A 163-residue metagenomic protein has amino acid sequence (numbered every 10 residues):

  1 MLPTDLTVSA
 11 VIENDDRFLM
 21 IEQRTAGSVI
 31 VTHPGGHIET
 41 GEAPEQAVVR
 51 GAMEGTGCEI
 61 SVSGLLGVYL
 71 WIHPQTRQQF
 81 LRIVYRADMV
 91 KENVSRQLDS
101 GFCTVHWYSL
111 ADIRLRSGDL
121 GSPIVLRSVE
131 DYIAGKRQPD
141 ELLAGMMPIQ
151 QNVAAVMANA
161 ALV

Functional and structural regions predicted by a protein language model:
M1-L19, R86: Conserved N-terminal beta-strand and adjoining loop/helix that marks the start of the Nudix/MutT-like hydrolase domain
Q23: Short loop/turn segments immediately following the C-termini of beta-strands
A26-V29: A conserved beta-turn-beta hairpin within the catalytic core of GNAT-like acetyltransferases that forms part
V31-H33: A short gly/proline-enriched turn/hairpin at secondary-structure junctions
I38-S61, W71-I124, V156-V163: Unchanged
L65-V68: Residue-level recognition of beta-strand microenvironments
R127-V163: Charged phosphate-binding loop/patch that engages nucleotide di/tri-phosphates or the phosphate backbone of nucleic
